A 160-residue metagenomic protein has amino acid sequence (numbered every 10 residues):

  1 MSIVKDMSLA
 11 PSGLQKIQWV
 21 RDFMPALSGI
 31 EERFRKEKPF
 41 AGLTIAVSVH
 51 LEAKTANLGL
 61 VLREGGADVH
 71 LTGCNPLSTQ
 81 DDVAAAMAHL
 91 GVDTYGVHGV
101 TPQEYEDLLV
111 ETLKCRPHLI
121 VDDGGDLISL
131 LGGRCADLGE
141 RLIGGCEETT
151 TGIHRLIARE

Functional and structural regions predicted by a protein language model:
M1-E160: N-terminal ligand-binding/catalytic initiation module
